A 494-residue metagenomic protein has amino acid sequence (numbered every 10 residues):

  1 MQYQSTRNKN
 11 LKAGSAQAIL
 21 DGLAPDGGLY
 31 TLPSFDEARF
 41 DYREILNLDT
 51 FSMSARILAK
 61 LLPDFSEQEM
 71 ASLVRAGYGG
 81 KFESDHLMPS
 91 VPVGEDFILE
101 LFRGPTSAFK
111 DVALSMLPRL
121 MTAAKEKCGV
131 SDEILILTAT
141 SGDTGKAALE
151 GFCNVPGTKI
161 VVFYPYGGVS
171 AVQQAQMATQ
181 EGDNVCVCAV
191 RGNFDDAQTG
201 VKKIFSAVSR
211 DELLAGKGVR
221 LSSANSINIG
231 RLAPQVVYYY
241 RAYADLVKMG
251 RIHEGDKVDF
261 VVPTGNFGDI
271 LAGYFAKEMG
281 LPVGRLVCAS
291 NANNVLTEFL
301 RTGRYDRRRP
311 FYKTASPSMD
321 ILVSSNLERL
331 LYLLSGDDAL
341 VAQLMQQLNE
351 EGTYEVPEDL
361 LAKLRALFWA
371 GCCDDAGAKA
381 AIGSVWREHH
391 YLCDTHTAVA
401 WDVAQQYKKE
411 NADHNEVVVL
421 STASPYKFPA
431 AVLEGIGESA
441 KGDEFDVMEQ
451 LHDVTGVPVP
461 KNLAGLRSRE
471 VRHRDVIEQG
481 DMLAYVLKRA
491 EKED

Functional and structural regions predicted by a protein language model:
M1-D494: PLP-dependent amino-acid enzyme catalytic core
